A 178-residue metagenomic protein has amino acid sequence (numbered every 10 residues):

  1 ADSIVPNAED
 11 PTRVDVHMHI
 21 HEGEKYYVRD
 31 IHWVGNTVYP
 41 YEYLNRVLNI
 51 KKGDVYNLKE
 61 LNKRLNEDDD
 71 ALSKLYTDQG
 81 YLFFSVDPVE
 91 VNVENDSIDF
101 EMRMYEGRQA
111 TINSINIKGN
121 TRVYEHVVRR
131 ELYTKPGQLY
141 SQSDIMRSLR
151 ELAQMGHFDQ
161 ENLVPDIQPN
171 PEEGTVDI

Functional and structural regions predicted by a protein language model:
A1-I178: Periplasmic polypeptide-binding modules associated with outer-membrane biogenesis and secretion
